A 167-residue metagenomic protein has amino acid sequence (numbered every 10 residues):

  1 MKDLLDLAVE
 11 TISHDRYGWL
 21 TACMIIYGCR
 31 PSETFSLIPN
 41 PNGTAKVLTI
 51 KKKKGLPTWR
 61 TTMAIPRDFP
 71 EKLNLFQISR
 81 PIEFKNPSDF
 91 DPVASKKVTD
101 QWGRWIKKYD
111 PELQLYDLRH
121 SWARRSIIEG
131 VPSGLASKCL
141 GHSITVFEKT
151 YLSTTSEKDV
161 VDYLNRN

Functional and structural regions predicted by a protein language model:
M1-P31, F35: Basic, Lys/Arg- and aromatic-enriched nucleic-acid-binding interface segment
V9-Y17, F84, S95-K138, T145 (+1 more regions): Short, basic (Lys/Arg/His-rich) helix/loop patches that form interaction surfaces in the mid-to-C-terminal regions
E10, K51-R60, S88-P92, Y109-Q114: Short, contiguous acidic/charged loop-to-helix segments that flank catalytic cores in large enzymes
Y27, S36-L73: Conserved tyrosine-mediated DNA breakage-rejoining catalytic core shared by Y-recombinases
N40-K46, V131-T150: Short, polar N-cap/turn motifs at the start of nucleic acid-interacting alpha helices
A45-T49, D68-W105, D110: Major-groove DNA-contacting interfaces characterized by cationic-aromatic clusters
K51-L56, L140-N165: Catalytic-site neighborhood detector that most strongly recognizes the C-terminal catalytic loop/helix of tyrosine
